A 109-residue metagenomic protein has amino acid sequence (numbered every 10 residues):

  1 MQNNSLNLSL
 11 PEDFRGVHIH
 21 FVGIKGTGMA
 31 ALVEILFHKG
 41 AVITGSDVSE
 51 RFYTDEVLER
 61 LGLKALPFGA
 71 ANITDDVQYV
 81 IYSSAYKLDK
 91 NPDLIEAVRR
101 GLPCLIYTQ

Functional and structural regions predicted by a protein language model:
M1-T108: N-terminal leader/targeting and accessory segments in enzymes
